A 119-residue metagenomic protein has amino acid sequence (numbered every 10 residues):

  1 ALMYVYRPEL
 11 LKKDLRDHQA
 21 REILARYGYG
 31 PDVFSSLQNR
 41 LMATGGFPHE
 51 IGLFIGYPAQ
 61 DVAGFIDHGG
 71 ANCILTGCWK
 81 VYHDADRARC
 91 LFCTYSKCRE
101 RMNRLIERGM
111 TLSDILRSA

Functional and structural regions predicted by a protein language model:
A1-F47, G52-Q60, A71, Y82: Conserved mixed alpha/beta catalytic, RNA-binding, or beta-rich assembly cores of soluble enzyme, regulatory
E9-D14, H68, C93-E100: Short, charged low-complexity intrinsically disordered segments located at boundaries of structured domains
L10, Q19-I23, L75, K97-E100 (+1 more regions): Generic alpha-helical propensity signal that fires on short helical segments and nearby coil/disordered stretches
I66-Y82: An amphipathic alpha-helical core segment
C78-A119: Long, compositionally biased
